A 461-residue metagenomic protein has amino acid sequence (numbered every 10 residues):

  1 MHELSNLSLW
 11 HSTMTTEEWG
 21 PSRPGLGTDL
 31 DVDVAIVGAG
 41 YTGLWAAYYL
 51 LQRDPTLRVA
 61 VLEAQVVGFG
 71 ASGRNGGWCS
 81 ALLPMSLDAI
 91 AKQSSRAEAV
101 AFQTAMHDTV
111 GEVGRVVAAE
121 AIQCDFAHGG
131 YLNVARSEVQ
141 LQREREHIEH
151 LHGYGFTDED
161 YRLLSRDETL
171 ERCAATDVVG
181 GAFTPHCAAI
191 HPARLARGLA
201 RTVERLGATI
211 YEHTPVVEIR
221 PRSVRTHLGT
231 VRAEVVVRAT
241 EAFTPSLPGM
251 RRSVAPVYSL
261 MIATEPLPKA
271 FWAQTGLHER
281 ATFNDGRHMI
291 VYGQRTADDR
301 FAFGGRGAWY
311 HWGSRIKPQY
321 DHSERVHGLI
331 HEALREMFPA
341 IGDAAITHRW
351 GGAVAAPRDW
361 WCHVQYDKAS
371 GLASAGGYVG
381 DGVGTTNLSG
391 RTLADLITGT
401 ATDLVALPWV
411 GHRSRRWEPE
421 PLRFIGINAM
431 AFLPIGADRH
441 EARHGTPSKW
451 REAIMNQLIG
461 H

Functional and structural regions predicted by a protein language model:
M1-V34, Q52-R58, A453-I459: Extreme N-terminal leader/targeting segments of oxidoreductases
G38-L44, A64: Glycine-rich Rossmann-fold phosphate-binding loop(s) that bind the pyrophosphate of adenine dinucleotide cofactors
L51, N387-L407: Internal hydrophobic alpha-helix adjacent to the cofactor/substrate pocket in enzyme cavities
L51-R74: Glycine-rich FAD pyrophosphate-binding loop
L82-R166: Dinucleotide-binding Rossmann-like beta1-alpha1 core, especially the glycine-rich loop that anchors the ADP
A119-A127, V216-E218, T230-A270, Q274-S370 (+1 more regions): Active-site substrate-recognition segment that forms the wall of the catalytic cavity or substrate channel
Q142, E149-Y154, T176-E234, A239: Helical element adjacent to the flavin cofactor pocket in flavoenzyme catalytic cores
Q319, M337-A340, P357-C362, K368 (+3 more regions): Helix-rich C-terminal "cap"/substrate-channel and partner-interaction subdomain that packs against the flavin-binding
